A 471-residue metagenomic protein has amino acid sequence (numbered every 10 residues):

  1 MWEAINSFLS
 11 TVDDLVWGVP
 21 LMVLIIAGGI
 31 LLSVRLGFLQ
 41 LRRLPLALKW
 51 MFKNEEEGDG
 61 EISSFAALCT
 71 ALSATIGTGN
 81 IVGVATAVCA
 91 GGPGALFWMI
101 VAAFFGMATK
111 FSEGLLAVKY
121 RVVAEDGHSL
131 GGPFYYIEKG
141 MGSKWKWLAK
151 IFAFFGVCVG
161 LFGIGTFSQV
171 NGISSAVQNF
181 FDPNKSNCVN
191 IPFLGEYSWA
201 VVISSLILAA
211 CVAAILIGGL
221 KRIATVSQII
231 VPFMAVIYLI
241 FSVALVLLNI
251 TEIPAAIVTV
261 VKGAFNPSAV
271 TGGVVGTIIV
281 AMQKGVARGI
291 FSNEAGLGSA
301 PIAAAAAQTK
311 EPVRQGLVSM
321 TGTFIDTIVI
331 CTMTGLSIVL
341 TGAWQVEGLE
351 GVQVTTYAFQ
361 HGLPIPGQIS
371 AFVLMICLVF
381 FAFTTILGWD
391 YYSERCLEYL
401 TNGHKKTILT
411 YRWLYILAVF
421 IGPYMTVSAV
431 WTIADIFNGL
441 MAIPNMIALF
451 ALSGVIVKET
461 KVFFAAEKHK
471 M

Functional and structural regions predicted by a protein language model:
M1-T78, V88-A95, G106, F420 (+1 more regions): N-terminal alpha-helical transmembrane segments of multi-pass membrane transport and channel/translocase proteins
I5, L36-Q40, G79-V84, G160-I173 (+6 more regions): Transmembrane helix-loop junctions in multi-pass membrane proteins
S10-L46, C89-H128, L148, D326-M333 (+2 more regions): Extracellular loop-to-transmembrane helix junctions
L24-L31, L39-L48, V170-V177, W199-V261 (+3 more regions): Membrane-interface loop-to-helix entry segments
G28-S33, S73, A102-G127, F134 (+3 more regions): Helix-loop-helix module between adjacent transmembrane segments
S33, E113-Y120, E125, F241-T259 (+4 more regions): Extracellular/periplasmic helix-exit of transmembrane alpha-helices
F38-S64, T86-V88, G92-L96, A108-K144 (+4 more regions): Flexible loop linkers connecting adjacent transmembrane helices in multi-pass alpha-helical membrane transporters
E57-A90, L116-G140, I151-F154, C158 (+2 more regions): Alpha-helical membrane segments and immediately flanking helix-loop junctions that form or couple to the substrate/ion
